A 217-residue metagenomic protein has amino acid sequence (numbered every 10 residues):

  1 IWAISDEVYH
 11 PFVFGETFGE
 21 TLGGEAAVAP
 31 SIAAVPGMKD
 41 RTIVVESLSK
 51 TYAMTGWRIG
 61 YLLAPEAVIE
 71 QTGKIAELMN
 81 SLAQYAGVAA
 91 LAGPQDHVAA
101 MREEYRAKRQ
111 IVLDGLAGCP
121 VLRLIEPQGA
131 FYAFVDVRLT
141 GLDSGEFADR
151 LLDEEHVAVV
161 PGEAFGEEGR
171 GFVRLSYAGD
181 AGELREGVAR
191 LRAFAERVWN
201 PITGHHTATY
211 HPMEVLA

Functional and structural regions predicted by a protein language model:
I1-A217: PLP-dependent class I/II
